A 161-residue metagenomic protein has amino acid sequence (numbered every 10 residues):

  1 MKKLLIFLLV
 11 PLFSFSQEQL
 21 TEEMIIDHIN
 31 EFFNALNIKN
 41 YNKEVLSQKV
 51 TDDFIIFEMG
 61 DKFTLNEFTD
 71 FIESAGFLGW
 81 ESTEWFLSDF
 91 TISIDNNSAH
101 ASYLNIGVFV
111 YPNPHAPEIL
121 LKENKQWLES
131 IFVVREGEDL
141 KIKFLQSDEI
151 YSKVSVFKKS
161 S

Functional and structural regions predicted by a protein language model:
M1-F7: Sec-dependent signal peptide recognition, specifically the positively charged N-region followed immediately by
P11-K49, S161: Short, low-complexity N-terminal intrinsically disordered segments enriched in polar/charged residues
F32, N42-L46, F54, F68 (+2 more regions): Hydrophobic pocket/interface hotspot
D52-T64, L78-W80: A short gly/proline-enriched turn/hairpin at secondary-structure junctions
F68, F86-I92, G107, Q126-R135 (+1 more regions): Hydrophobic/aromatic beta-strand elements that line small-molecule binding cavities or substrate pockets in beta-rich
F71-I119: Surface-exposed, charged secondary-structure patches
E123-K159: Short beta-strand edge/turn micro-motifs at domain boundaries
